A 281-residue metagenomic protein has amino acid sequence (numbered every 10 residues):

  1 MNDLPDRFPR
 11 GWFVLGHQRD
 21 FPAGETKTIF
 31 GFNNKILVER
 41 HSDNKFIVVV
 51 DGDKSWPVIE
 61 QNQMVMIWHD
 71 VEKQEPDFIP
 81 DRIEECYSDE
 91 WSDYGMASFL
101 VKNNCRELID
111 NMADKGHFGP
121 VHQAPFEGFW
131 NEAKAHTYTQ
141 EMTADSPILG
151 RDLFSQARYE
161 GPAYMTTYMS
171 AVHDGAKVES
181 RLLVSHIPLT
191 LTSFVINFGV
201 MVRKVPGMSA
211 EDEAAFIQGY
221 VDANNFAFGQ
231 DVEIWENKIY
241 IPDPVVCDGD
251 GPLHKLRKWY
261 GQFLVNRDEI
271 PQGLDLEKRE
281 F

Functional and structural regions predicted by a protein language model:
M1-V50, W56-Q61, H69, Q74: N-terminal pre-ligand scaffold of iron-sulfur
I36-V38, V65-W68, L108, V195-I196: Short hydrophobic-aromatic micro-motifs
S42-N44, K73-F281: C-terminal catalytic domain of Rieske-type non-heme iron oxygenases
Q61, W68, N111-K115: Mid-sequence acidic-hydrophobic segments that form the walls of catalytic/ligand-binding cavities or oligomerization
Q61-Q63, L191: Extracellular interaction modules
